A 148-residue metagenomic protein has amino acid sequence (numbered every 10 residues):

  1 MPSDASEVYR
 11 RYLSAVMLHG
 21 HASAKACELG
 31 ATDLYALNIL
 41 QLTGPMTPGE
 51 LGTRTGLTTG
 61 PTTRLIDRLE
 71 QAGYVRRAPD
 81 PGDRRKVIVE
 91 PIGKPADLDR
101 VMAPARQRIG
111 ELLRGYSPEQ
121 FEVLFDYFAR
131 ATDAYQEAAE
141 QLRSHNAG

Functional and structural regions predicted by a protein language model:
M1-C27: N-terminal leader segment of winged-helix/HTH proteins
S3, C27, A31, Y35 (+5 more regions): Residues at secondary-structure transition points
Y9, V16, D33, R106 (+1 more regions): Short amphipathic alpha-helical/adjacent loop interface patches that line ligand and macromolecule-binding sites
H19-T58: N-terminal helix-turn-helix DNA-binding core of bacterial DNA-binding proteins
P45-V89: Canonical helix-turn-helix DNA-binding module
E70-E122: Charged, amphipathic alpha-helical coiled-coil/dimerization segments
A103-G148: Terminal interaction helix/tail motif
